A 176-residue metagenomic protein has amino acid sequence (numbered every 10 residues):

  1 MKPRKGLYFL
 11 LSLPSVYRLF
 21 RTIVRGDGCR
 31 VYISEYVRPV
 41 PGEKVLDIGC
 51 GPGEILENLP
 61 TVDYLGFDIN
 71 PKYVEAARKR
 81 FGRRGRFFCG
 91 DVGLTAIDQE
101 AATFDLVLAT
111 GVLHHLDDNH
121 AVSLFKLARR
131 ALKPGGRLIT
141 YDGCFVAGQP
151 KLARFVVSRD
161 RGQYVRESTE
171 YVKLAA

Functional and structural regions predicted by a protein language model:
M1-E43, G51-Q99, L116-S123, L127 (+1 more regions): Class I (Rossmann-like) S-adenosyl-L-methionine-dependent methyltransferase catalytic domain, capturing the SAM-binding
I48: Conserved beta-strand/loop positions that form the S-adenosyl-L-methionine
L108: A conserved beta-strand element that flanks and buttresses the S-adenosyl-L-methionine
G111-H115: Short catalytic micro-motifs in class I SAM-dependent methyltransferases
L132-L138: Short glycine-dipeptide loop
